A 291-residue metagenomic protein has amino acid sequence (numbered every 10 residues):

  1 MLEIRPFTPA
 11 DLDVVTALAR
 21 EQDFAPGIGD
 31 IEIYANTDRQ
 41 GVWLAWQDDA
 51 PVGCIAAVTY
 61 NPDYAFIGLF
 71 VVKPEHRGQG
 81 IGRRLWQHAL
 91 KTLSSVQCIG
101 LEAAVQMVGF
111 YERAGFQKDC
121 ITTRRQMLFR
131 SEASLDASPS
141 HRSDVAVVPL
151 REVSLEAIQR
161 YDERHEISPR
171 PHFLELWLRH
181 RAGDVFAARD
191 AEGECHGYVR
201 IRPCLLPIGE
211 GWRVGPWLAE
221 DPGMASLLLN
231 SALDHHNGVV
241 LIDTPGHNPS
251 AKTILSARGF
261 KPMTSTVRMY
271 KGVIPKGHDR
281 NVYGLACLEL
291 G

Functional and structural regions predicted by a protein language model:
L12, A17-G29, Y161-H172: Helix-loop element at the rim of GNAT/NAT acetyltransferase active sites that forms part of the acceptor-substrate
G27, I33-G53, Y64-F66, C98 (+2 more regions): A short helix-loop-beta-strand connector motif used in the catalytic cores of GNAT acetyltransferases and, in some
L44, A50-T59, A65-V71, A187 (+2 more regions): Conserved beta-strand in the GNAT
V72, G78-K91, D221-D234: Conserved acetyl-CoA-binding loop-helix of GNAT-fold acetyltransferases
T92-A104, H236-G246: Conserved GNAT acetyl-CoA-binding A-motif
F116-D136, R202, P216-L218, V239-G291: Active-site/acyl-donor-binding loops of N-acyltransferases
F116-R213: Amide-forming acyltransferase catalytic core, primarily the GNAT-like/NAT-type and related acyltransferase folds
H196-R200, L206-T244: Flexible loop/N-cap segments at domain edges
